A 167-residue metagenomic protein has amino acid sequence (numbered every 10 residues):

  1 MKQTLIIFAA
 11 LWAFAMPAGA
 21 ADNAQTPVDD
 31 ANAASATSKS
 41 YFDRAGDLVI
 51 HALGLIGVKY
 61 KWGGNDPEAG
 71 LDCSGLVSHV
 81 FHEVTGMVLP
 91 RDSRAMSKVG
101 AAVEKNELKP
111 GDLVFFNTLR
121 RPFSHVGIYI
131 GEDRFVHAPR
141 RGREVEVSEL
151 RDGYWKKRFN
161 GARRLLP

Functional and structural regions predicted by a protein language model:
T4-I7, A21-R44, M87, V103 (+3 more regions): Aromatic- and glycine-rich peptidoglycan recognition patches
A10: Mixed-charge (Asp/Glu-Lys/Arg
A13-A18: N-terminal signal peptide c-region/cleavage motif recognized by signal peptidases
S35-K39, V58-P110: Catalytic cysteine-centered active-site loop
R44-A52, C73, V77: Stable alpha-helical elements in mature extracytoplasmic
L53, G57, K61, H82-G86 (+2 more regions): Sec-exported extracytoplasmic/periplasmic mature domains
G111-D112, D133: Structural motif
D112-L113, G127: Alpha-helical segment that forms one wall of the substrate-binding/catalytic cleft in peptidoglycan-active domains
